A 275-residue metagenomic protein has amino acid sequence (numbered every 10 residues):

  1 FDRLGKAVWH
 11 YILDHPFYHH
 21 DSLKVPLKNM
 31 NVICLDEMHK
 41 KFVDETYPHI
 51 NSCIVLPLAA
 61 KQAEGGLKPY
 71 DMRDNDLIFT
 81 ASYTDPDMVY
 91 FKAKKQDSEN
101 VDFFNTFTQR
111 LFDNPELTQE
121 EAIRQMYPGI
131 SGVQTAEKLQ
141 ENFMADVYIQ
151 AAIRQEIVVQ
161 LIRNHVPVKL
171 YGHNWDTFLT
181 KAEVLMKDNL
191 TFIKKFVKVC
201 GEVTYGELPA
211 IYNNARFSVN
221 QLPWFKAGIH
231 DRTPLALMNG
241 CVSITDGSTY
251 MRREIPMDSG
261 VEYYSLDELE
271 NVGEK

Functional and structural regions predicted by a protein language model:
F1-V8, I162: Glycosyltransferases and closely related glycan-assembly transferases that use nucleotide-activated donors
G5-G129: Catalytic core of nucleotide-activated saccharide and alditol-phosphate transferases
V25-N29, K41-D44, P48-I50, Y148 (+1 more regions): Catalytic binding pocket for nucleotide-activated donors in carbohydrate/polymer assembly enzymes
E37, Q150-V159: Well-ordered, non-membrane alpha-helical segments in soluble/globular domains
L58-K68, A151-A152, C200-G206: A Trp-anchored, charged/polar loop motif used as the substrate-binding/catalytic surface of acyl/ester-handling
D102-P128, V133-K138, Q155-K187: A conserved nucleotide-sugar
N142-A151: Active-site rim elements
